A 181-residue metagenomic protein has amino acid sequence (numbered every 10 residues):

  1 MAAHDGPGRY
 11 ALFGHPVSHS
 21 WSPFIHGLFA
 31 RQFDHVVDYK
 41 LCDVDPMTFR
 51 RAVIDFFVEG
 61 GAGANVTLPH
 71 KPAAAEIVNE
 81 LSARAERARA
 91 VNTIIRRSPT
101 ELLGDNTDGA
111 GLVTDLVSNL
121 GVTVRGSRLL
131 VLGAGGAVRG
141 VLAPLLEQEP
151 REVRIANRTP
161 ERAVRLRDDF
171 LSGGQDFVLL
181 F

Functional and structural regions predicted by a protein language model:
A2-L120: Phosphate/diphosphate ligand-binding glycine-rich loop within oxidoreductases
H15, G133-G135: Glycine-rich Rossmann-fold phosphate-binding loop(s) that bind the pyrophosphate of adenine dinucleotide cofactors
V122-R128, E149: Short helix-loop-beta connector
V138-R139: N-terminal Rossmann-fold NAD(P) dinucleotide-binding loop
P144-L146: Aromatic pocket-lining residues of Rossmann-like dinucleotide-binding sites
Q148-G173: NAD(P)-binding Rossmann-fold cofactor-contacting core
S172-F181: Short acidic low-complexity segments
